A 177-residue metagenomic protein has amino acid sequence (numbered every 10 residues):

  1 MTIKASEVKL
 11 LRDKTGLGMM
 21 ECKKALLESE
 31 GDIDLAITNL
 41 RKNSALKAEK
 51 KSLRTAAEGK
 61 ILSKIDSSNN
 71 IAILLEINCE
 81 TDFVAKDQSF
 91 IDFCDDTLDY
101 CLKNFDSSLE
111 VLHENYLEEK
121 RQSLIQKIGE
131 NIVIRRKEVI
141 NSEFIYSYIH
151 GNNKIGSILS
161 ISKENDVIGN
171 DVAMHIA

Functional and structural regions predicted by a protein language model:
T2-A177: N-terminal assembly/interaction segments in proteins that build large macromolecular machines
